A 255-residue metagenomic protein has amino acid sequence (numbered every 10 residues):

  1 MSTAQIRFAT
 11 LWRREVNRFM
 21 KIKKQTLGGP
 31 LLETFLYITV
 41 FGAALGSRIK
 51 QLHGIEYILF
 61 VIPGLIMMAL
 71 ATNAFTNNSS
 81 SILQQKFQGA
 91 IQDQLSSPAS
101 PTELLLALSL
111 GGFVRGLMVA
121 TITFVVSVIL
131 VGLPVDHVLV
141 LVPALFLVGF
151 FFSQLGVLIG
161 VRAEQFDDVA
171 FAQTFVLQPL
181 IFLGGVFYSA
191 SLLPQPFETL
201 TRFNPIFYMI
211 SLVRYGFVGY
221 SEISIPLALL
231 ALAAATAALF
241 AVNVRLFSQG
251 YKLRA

Functional and structural regions predicted by a protein language model:
M1-L139, P143-A255: Hydrophobic transmembrane alpha-helices and immediately adjacent juxtamembrane helices of multi-pass inner-membrane
